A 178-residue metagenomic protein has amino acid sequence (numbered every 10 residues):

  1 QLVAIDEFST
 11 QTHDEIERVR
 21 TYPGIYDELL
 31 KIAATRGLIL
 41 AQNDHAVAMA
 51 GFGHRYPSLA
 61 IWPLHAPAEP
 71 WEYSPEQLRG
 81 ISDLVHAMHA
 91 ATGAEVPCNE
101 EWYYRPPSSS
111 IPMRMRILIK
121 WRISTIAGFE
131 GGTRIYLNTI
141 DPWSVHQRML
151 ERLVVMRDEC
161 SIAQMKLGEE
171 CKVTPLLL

Functional and structural regions predicted by a protein language model:
Q1-L178: HIT superfamily nucleotide-processing domains
